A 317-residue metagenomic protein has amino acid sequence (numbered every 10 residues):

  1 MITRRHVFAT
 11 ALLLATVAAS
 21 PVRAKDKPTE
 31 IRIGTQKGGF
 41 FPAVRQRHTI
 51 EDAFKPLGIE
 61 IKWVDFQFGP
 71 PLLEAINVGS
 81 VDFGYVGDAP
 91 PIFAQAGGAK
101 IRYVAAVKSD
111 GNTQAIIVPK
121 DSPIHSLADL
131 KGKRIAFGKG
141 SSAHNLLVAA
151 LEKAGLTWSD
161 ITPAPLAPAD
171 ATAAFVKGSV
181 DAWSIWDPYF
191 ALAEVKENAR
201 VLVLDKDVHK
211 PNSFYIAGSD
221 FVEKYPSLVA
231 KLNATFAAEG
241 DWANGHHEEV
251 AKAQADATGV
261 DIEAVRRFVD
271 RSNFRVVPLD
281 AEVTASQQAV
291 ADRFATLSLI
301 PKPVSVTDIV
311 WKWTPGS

Functional and structural regions predicted by a protein language model:
M1-L14: N-terminal secretory signal peptides and thylakoid transit peptides that target proteins across membranes
S20-A24: Sec/Tat signal peptide C-region and signal peptidase I cleavage site
K25-A154, P163-P165, D181-D187, D207-H209: Short, glycine-/small- and polar/acidic-enriched structural segments that line small-molecule recognition paths
F40-F41, D110-I116, A199-R200, P211-Y215 (+2 more regions): Small-molecule pocket liners
A89, P163-A164, A169-D256: Pocket-lining segment of extracytoplasmic ligand-binding domains
K120-A128, L156-W158, D220-V229: Short helix-loop capping/hinge motifs at secondary-structure junctions, enriched in acidic/polar residues
E223-L299: Secondary-structure end/capping motifs
D292-S317: Conserved C-terminal helix/tail region of periplasmic/extracytoplasmic solute-binding proteins
